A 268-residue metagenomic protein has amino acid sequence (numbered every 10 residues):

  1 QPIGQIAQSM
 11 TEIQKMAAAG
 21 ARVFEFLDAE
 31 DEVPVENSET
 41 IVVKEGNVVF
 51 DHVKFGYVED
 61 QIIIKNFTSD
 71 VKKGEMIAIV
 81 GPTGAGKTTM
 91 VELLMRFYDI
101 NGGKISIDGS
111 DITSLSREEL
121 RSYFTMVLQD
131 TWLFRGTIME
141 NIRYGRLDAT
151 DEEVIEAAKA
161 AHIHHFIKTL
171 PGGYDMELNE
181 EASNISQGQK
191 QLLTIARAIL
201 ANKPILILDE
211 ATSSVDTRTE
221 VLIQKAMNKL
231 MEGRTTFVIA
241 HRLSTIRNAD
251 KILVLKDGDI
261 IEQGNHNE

Functional and structural regions predicted by a protein language model:
Q1-F26: Cytosolic ends of transmembrane helices, especially the final helix of ABC transmembrane type-1 domains
I13, E30-V33, L230: Signal-transduction coiled-coil helices of two-component systems
E25, E32, R143: Conserved E/DxxT/N motif and adjacent residues on the DHp alpha2 helix of HisKA-family sensor histidine kinases
L27-A29, E156: A short C-terminal helix-loop "cap" of Rossmann-like NAD(P)-dependent dehydrogenase/epimerase domains
V35-E36, I41-E268: ABC-type nucleotide-binding domain
